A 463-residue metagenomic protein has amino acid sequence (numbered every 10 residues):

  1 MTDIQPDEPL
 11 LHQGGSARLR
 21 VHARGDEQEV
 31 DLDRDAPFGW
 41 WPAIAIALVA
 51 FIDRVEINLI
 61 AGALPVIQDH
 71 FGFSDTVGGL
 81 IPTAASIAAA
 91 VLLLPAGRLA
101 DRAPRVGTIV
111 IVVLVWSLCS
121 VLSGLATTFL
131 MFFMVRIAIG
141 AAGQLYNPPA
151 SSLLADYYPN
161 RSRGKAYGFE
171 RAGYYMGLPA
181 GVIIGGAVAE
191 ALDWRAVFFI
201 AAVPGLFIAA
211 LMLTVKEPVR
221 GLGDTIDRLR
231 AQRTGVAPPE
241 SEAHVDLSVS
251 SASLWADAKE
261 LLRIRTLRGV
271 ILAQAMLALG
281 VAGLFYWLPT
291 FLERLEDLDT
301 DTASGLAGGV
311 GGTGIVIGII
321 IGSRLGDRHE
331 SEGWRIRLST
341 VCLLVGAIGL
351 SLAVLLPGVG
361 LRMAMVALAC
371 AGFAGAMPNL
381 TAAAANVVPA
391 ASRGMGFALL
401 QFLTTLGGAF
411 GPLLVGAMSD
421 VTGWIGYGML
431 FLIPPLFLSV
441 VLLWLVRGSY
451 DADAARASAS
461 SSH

Functional and structural regions predicted by a protein language model:
D26-A36, D224-I271: Juxtamembrane intracellular "pre-TM" segments in multi-pass secondary transporters
I60-A61, I264-I319, M377: Extracytoplasmic gate region of multi-pass secondary transporters
G72, P104, L125-M131, P159 (+1 more regions): Helix-breaking motifs and short loop linkers at transmembrane-helix boundaries and internal kinks in secondary membrane
V91-T127: Conserved MFS/SLC helix-loop-helix module at the cytosolic interface between two early adjacent transmembrane helices
G107-V121, I336-S351: Structural signature of the two symmetry-related core transmembrane helices
V135-M176: Cytoplasmic helix-loop-helix junction between adjacent transmembrane helices in 12-TM secondary transporters
E170, Y174-R220: Helix-loop-helix hairpin linking two adjacent transmembrane segments in secondary transporters
A196-L213, Y427-L445: Symmetry-related core transmembrane helices of the 12-TM Major Facilitator Superfamily/SLC fold
